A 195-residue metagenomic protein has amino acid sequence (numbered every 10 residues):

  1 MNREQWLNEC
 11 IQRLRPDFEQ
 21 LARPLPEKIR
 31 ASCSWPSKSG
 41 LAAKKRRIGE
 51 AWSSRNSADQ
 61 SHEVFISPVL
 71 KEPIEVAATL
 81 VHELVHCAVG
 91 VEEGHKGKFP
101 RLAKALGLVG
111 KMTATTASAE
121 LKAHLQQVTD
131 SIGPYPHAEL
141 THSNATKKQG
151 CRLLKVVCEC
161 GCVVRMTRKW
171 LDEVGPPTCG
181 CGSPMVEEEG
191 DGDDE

Functional and structural regions predicted by a protein language model:
M1-E72, V91-E195: Metalloprotease/metallohydrolase-associated module, dominated by Zn2+-dependent proteases
A78-V91: Active-site recognition of the HExxH zinc-binding catalytic motif
